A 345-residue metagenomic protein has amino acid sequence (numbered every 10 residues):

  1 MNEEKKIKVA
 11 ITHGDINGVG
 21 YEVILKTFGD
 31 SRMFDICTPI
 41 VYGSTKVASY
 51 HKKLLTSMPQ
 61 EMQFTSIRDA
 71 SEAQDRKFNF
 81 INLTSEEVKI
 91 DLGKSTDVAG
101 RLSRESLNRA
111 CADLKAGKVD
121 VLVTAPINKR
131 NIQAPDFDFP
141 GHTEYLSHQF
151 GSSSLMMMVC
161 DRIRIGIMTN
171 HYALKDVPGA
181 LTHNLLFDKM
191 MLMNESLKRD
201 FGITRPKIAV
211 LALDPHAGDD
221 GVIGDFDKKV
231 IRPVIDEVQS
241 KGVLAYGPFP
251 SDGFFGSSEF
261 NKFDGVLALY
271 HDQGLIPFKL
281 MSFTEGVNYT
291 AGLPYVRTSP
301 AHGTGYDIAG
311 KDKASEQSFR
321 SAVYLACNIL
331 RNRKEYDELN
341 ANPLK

Functional and structural regions predicted by a protein language model:
M1-G141, N184-L269, Q273-K279, F283-V287 (+3 more regions): Contiguous, glycine/small-aliphatic-enriched amphipathic segments in soluble metabolic enzymes
Q133-M156: Glycine/threonine-rich beta-strand-loop-alpha-helix active-site module that forms ligand/phosphate-binding
Q149-I163, A291-D307: Short, flexible loop segments at boundaries between secondary-structure elements
V159-D188: Ligand-binding beta-strand-loop-alpha-helix segment within the catalytic cores of soluble metabolic enzymes
